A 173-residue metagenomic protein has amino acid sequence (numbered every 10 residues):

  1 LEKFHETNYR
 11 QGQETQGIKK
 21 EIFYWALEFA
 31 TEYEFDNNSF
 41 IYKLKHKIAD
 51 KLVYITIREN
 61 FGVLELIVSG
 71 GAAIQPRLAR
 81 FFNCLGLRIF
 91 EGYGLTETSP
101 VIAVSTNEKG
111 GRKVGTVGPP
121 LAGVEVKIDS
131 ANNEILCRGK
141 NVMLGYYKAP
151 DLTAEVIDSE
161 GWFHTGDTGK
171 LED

Functional and structural regions predicted by a protein language model:
E2-R112: Gly/Ser/Thr-rich phosphate-binding loop
Y93, G115-P119, T168: Replace "in large, NTP-powered and nucleic-acid-processing enzymes" with "in large, NTP-powered factors and other
A103, V114-G115, E160-G161: Short, intrinsically disordered/low-complexity patches at protein termini and at juxtamembrane boundaries
P120-D129, N133-D173: Conserved ATP-binding/catalytic segment of the ANL
